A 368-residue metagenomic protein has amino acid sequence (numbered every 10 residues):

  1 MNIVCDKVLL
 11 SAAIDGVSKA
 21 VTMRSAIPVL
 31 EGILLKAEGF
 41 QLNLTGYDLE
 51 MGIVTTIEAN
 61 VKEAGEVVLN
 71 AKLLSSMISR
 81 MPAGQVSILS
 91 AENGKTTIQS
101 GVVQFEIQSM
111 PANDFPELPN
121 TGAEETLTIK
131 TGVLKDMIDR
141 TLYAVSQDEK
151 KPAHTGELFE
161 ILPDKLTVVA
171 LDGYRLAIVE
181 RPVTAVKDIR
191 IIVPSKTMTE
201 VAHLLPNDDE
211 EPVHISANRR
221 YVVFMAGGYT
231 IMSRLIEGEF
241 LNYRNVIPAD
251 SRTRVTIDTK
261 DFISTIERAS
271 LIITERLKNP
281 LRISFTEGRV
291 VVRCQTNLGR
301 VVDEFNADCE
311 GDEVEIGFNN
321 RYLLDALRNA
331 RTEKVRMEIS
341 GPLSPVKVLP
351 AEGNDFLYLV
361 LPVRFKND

Functional and structural regions predicted by a protein language model:
M1-D368: Structural preference for solvent-exposed beta-strand-turn elements and adjacent flexible terminal/loop segments within
